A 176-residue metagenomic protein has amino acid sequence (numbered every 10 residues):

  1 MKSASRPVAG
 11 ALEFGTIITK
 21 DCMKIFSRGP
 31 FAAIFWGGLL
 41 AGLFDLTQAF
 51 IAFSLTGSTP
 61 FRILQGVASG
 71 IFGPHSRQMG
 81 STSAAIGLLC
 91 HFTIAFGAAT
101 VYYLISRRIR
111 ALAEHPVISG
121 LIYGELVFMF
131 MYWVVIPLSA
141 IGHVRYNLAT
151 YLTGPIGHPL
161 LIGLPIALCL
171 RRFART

Functional and structural regions predicted by a protein language model:
K2-A4, A11-R28: Short, Lys/Arg-rich, polar N-terminal cytosolic tail immediately upstream of the first transmembrane signal-anchor
M23-F26, L170-T176: Short, charged juxtamembrane terminal tails flanking transmembrane helices
I25-G57: N-terminal signal-anchor transmembrane alpha helix
I34, R108-F130: Internal alpha-helical transmembrane segments of multi-pass membrane proteins
L55, R77, W133-G154: Interfacial helix-loop-helix junctions of multi-pass membrane proteins
L55-G80: Membrane-interface interhelical connector segments
I86-Y103: Hydrophobic alpha-helical transmembrane segments
G157-R171: Hydrophobic cores of alpha-helical transmembrane segments in multi-pass inner/ER membrane proteins, independent
